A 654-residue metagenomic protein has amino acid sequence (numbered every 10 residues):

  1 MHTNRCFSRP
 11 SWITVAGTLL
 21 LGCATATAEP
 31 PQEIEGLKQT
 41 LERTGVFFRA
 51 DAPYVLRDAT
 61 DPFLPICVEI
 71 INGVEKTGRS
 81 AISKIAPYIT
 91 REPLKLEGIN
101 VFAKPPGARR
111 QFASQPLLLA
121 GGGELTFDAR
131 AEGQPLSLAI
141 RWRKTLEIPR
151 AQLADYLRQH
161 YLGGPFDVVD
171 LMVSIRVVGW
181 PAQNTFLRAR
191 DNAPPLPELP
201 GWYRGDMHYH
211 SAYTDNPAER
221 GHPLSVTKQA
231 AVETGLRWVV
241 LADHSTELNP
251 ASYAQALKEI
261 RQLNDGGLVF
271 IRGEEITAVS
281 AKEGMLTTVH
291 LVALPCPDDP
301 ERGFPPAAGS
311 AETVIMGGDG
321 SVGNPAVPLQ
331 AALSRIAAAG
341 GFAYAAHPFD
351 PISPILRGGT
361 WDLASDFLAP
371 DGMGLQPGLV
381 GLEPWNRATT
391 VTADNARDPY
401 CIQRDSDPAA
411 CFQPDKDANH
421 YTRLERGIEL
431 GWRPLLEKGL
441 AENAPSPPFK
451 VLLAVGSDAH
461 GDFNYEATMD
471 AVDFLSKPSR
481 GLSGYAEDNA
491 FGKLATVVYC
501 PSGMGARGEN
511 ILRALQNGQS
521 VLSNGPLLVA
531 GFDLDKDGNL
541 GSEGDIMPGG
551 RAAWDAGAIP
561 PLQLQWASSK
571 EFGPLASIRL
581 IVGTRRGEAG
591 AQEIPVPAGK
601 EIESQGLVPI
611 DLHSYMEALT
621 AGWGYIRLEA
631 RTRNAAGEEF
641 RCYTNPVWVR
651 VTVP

Functional and structural regions predicted by a protein language model:
H2-T14: Bacterial N-terminal signal peptides that target proteins for export
T14-G22: Bacterial N-terminal signal peptides
A26-A28: Boundary at the C-terminal end of the N-terminal hydrophobic targeting segment
P30-L199, L435-P654: C-terminal functional module detector
P197-D366, Q376-P377, E383-T392, E425-L430 (+2 more regions): A metal-dependent hydrolase metal-coordination microenvironment
P250, G318-E487, K570-G590, A618 (+2 more regions): Domain-core and long-helix interface of multi-subunit machines
P306-V314, D398-P399, I511-N517: Short intrinsically disordered coil segments
